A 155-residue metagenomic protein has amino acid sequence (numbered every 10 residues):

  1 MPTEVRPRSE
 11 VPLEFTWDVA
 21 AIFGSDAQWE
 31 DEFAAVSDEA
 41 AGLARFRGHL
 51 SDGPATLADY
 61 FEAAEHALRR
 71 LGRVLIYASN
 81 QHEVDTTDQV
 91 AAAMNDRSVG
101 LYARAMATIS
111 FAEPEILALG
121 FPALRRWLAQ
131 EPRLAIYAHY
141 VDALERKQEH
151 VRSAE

Functional and structural regions predicted by a protein language model:
M1-E155: A well-structured
